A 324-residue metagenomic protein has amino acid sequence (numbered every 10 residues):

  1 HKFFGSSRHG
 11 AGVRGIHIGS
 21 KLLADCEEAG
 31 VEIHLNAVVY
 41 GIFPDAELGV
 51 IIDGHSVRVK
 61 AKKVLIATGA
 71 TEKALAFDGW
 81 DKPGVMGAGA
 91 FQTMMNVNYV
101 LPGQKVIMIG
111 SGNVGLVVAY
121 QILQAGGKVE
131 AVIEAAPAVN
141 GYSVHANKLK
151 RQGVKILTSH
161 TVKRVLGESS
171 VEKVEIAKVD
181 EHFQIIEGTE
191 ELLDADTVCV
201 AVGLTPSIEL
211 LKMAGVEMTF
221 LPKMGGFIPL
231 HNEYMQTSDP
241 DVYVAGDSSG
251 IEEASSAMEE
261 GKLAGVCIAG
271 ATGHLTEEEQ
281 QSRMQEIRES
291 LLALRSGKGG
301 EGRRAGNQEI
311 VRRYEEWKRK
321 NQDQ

Functional and structural regions predicted by a protein language model:
H1-Q324: Residues forming the flavin
